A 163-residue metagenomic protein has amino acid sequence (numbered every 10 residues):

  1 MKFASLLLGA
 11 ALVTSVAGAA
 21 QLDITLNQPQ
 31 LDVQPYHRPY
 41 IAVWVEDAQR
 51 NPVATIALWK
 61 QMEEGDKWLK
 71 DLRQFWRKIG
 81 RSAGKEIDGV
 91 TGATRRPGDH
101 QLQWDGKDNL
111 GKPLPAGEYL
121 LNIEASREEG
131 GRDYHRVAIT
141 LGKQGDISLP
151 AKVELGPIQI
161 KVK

Functional and structural regions predicted by a protein language model:
M1-G9: Sec-dependent signal peptide recognition, specifically the positively charged N-region followed immediately by
A10-G18: Hydrophobic h-region of N-terminal signal peptides that target proteins for export in Gram-negative bacteria
G18-M62, G130-K163: Primarily secretory-pathway and cell-envelope proteins
Q28-H100, A125: Contiguous segments within soluble domain cores/interaction surfaces
P29-L31, K107-G111: Short beta-turn/strand-loop junction motif enriched in small, turn-promoting residues
A93-P97, N109-K112, S126-Y134: Short acidic/polar inter-strand loop motif in beta-rich domains
H100, L114-E124: A short tyrosine-centered beta-strand micro-motif
L102-G106: Short edge beta-strand/strand-turn motifs with a hydrophobic/aromatic core and a Ser/Thr and/or Pro "cap." The feature
